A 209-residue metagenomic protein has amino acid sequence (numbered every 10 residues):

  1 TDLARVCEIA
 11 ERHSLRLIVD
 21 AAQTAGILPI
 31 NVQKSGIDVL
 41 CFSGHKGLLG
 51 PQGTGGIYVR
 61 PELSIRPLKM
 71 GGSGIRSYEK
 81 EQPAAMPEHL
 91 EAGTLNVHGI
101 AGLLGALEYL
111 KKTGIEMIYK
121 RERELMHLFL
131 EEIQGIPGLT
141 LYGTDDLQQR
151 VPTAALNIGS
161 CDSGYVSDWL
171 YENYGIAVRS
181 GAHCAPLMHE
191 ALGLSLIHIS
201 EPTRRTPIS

Functional and structural regions predicted by a protein language model:
T1-D38: Catalytic PLP-binding core of fold-type I/II PLP enzymes
I18-D20, C41, R66, Y142 (+1 more regions): Structural detector of well-ordered beta-strand residues that form the stable sheet scaffold of enzyme domains
S35-E79: Active-site PLP attachment segment
A84-V97: A short glycine-threonine-serine/GTX helix/turn-capping micro-motif
H98-G99, L103-R150: Conserved PLP-dependent catalytic core of the aminotransferase class-I/II
R123, H127, G138-A182, L192: Conserved PLP-binding catalytic core of the aspartate aminotransferase-like
I197-H198, R205-I208: Single conserved hydrophobic/aromatic residue that forms the stacking wall/gate of nucleotide- or nucleobase-binding
